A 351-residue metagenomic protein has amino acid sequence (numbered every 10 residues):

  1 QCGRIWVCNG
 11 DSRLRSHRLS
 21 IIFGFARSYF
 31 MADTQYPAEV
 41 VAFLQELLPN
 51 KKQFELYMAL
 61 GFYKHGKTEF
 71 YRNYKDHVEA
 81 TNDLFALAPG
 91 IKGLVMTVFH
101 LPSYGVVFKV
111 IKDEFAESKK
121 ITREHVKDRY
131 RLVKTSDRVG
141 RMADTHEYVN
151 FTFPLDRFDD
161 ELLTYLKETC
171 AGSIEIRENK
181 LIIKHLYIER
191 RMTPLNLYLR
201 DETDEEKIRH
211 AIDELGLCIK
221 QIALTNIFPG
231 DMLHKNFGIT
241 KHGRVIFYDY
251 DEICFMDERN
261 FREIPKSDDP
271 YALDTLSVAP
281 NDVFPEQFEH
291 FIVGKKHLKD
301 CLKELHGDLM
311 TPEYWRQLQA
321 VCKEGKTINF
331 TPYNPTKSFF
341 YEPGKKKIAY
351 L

Functional and structural regions predicted by a protein language model:
Q1-E202, E214, L224: Conserved ATP-binding subdomain of kinase catalytic cores across diverse folds
Y36, P194-L199, F255, A279 (+1 more regions): Short, solvent-exposed coil/turn linker segments
F108, E117, F228-D282: Catalytic activation segment of kinase domains across protein kinase-like and atypical kinase folds
K109, F284-E324: C-terminal accessory extensions/subdomains outside the catalytic/core fold
T122-K127, G140-A143, D257-Y271, N329-P335 (+1 more regions): Short, surface-exposed, charge-dense and proline/glycine-enriched linear segments
Y130-E147, P265-K296: Active-site-adjacent segment of 2-oxoglutarate/Fe(II) JmjC oxygenases
D204-K235: Conserved kinase catalytic-core helix
H306-L351: Long, compositionally biased intrinsically disordered regions
